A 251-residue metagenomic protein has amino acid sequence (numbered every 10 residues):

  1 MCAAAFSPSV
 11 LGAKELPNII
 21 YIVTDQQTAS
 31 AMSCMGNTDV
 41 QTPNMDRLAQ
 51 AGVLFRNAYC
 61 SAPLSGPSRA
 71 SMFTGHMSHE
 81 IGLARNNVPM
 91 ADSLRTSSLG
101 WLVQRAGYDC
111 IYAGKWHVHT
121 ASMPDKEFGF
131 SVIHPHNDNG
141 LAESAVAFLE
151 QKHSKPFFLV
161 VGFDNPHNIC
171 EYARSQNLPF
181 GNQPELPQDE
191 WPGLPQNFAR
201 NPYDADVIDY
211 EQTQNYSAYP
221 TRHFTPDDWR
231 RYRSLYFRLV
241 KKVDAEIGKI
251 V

Functional and structural regions predicted by a protein language model:
M1-S7: N-terminal export signals
L11-V53, A62-P63, Y172: Active-site-proximal N-terminal segment of extracellular/periplasmic enzymes that hydrolyze or transfer
K14, Q26-A31, M35-N37, Q151-K155 (+1 more regions): Active-site-proximal cap/lid insertion segments
P17-N18, T42-P43, P67, L94-W101 (+3 more regions): A structural signal for well-ordered alpha-helical segments within the folded catalytic domains of diverse enzymes
V23-T24, N57-Y59, F158-N165: Short beta-strand segments
G36-R69, G75-E80, G107-C110, E185 (+2 more regions): Short, structured active-site-proximal loop/turn typified by the sulfatase FGly-forming signature C/S-X-P-X-R
M45-D46, Q50, V146, E150 (+1 more regions): Solvent-exposed, non-membrane alpha-helical residues enriched in polar/charged side chains
S71-L159, F163-P187: Catalytic-site neighborhoods of secreted/periplasmic enzymes that process anionic sulfate/phosphate groups
